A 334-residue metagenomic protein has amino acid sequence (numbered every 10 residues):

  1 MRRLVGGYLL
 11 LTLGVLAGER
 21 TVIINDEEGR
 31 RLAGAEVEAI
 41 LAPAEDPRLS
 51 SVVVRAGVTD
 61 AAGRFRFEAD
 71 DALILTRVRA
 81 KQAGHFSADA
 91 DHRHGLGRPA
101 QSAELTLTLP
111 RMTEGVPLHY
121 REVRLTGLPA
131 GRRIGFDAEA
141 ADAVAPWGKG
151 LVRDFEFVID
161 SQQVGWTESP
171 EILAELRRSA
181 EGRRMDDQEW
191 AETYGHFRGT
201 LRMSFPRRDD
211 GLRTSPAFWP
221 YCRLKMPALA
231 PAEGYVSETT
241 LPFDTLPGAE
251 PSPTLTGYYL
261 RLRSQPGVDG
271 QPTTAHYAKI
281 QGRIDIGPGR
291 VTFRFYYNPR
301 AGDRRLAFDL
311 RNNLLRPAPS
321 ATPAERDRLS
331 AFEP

Functional and structural regions predicted by a protein language model:
R3-G14: Sec-dependent N-terminal signal peptides
G14-N25, G115-P117: A short, Gly/Thr-enriched small/hydrophobic beta-strand-prone motif that recurs across taxa
E28-P47, L73: Short, ordered, surface-exposed loop/turn motifs in non-cytosolic proteins
A44-E68: Short, acidic Ser/Thr/Gly-rich low-complexity loop/linker segments typical of extracellular and cell-surface proteins
V52, A72-L96: A short, solvent-exposed loop/turn motif at the edges and junctions of modular extracellular/periplasmic domains
T59-A61, G95-Q101: Short proline/glycine- and polar residue-rich coil/turn motifs
D70-A72, P110: Hydrophobic loop/turn residues within beta-sheet-rich immunoglobulin-like superfamily modules
F86, R98-E104, T108-P334: Surface-exposed, beta-sheet-biased, low-hydrophobicity segments with strongly acidic/polar composition
